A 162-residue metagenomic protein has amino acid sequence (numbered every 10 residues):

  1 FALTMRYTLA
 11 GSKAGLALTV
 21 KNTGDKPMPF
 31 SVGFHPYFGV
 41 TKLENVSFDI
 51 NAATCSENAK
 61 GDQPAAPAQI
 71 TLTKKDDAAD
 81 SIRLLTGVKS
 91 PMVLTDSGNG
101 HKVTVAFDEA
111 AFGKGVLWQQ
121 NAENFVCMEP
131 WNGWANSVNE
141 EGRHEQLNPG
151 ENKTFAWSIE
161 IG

Functional and structural regions predicted by a protein language model:
F1-P29, F34: Acidic, contiguous internal or C-terminal segments within carbohydrate-active enzymes that form a structured patch used
A2-T4, K13-G15, K89-P91, G100-K102 (+1 more regions): Intrinsic-disorder/low-complexity, polar/charged segments enriched in Ser/Thr/Lys/Arg/Asp/Glu/Gln
T4-R6, S81, G142-L147: Beta-strand-rich interaction surfaces with strong enrichment in secreted/lumenal proteins
L18, Q146-G162: Short Pro-Gly-centered flexible turn/kink motifs
T23-D25, T41, G162: Short coil/turn motifs at secondary-structure junctions
P27-P29, P36-A110: Active-site/ligand-binding surface loops and adjacent short beta/alpha elements that line catalytic pockets across
N51-A68, N124, E129-L147: Surface-exposed, gly/pro-biased binding rims or lids
D96-A135: Glycine-rich active-site loops that engage anionic ligands at enzyme catalytic sites
